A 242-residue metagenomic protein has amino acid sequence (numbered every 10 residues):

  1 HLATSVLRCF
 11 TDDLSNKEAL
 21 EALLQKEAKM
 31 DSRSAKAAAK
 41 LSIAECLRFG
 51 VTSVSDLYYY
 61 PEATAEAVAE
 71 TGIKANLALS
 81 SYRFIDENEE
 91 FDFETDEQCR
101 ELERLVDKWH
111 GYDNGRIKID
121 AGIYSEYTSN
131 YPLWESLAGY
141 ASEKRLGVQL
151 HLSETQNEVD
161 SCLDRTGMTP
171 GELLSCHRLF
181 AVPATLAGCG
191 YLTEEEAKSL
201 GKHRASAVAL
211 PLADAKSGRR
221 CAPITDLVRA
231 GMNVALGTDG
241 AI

Functional and structural regions predicted by a protein language model:
H1-T4: Glycine-rich, aromatic-flanked loop segments that form ligand/cofactor-binding clefts across common enzyme folds
R8-I73, Q98-Y112: Alpha-helical scaffold segments that flank or form the walls of functional sites
L47, A69, S142, G201 (+1 more regions): Anion (oxyanion) recognition and catalysis
V51, I73, R145, R204-A205: A structural motif
V54-S55, V148, A235: Hydrophobic residues within beta-strands of alpha/beta enzymes
A65-G190: Metal-coordinating catalytic core of metallo-dependent amide/deamination hydrolases
L179-I242: Active-site-adjacent C-terminal substructures of enzyme catalytic domains
